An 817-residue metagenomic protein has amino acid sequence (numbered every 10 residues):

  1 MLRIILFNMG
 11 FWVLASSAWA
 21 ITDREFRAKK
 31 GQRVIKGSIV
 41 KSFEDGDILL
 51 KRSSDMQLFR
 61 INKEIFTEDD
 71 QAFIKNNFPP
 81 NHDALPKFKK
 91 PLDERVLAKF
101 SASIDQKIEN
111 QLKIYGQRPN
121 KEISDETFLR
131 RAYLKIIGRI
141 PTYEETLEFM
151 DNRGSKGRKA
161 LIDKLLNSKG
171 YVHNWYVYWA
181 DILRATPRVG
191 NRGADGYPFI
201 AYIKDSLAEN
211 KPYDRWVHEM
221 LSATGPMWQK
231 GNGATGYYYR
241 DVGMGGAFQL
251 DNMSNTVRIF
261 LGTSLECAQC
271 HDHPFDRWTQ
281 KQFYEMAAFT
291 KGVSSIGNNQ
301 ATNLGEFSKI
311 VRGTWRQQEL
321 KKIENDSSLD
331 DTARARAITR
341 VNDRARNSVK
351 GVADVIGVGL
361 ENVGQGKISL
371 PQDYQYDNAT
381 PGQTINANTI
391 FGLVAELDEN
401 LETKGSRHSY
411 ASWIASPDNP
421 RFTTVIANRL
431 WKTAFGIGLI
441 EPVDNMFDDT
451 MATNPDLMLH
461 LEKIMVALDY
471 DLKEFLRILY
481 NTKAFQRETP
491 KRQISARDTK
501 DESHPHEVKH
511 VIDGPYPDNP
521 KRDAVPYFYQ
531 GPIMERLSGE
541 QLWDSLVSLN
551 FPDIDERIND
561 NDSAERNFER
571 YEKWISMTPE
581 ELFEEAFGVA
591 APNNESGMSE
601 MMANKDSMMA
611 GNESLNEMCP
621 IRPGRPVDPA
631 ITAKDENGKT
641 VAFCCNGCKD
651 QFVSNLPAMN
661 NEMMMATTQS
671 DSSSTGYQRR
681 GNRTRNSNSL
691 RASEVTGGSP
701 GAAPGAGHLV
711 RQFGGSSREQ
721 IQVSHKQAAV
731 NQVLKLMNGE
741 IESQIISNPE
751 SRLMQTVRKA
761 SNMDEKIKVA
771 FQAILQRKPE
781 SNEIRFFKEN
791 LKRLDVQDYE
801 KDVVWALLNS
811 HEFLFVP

Functional and structural regions predicted by a protein language model:
I4-S16: Bacterial N-terminal signal peptides
W19-F100: Compositionally biased alpha-helical segments
K89-W315, L320, F422-L461, L472 (+5 more regions): Short, structured secondary-structure elements that scaffold catalytic or ligand/cofactor-binding regions
A223, M227-T235, V352-Q375: Core domains of carbohydrate- and sulfate-ester-processing enzymes
S327-R334, T578, N762: Intrinsically disordered, low-complexity coil/linker segments enriched for acidic/polar and small residues
A337-R340, R344-R346, A586-N612, R625 (+1 more regions): Disordered, low-complexity segments in secreted/periplasmic proteins that are enriched in proline
G364-N428, K432-D444: Active-site-adjacent "gating/activation" loops or surface patches in catalytic cores
D606-M663, T667-D671: Intrinsically disordered, low-complexity terminal tails/loops enriched in metal-binding residues
